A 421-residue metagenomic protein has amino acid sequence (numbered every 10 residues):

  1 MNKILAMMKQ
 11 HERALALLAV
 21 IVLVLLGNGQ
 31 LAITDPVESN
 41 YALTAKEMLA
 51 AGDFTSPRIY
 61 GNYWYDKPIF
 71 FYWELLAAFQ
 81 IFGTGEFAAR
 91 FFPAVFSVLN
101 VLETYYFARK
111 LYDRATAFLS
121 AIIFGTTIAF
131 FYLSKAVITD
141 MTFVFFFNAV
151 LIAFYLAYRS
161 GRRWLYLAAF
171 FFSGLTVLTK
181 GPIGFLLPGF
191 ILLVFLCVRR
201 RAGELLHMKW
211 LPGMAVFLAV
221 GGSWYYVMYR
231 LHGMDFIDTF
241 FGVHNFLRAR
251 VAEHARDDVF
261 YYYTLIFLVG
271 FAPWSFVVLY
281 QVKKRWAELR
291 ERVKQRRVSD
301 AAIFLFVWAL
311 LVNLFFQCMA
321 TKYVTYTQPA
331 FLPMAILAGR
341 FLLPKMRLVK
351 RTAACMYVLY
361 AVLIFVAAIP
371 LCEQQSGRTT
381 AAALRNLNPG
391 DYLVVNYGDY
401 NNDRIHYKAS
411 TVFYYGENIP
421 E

Functional and structural regions predicted by a protein language model:
N2-L348, Q374, V412, E417: Membrane-integral, polyisoprenol-dependent glycosyltransferases of the GT-C/oligosaccharyltransferase superfamily
I21, F365-E421: Short periplasmic/luminal acceptor-recognition loop of GT-C membrane glycosyltransferases, typified by
H244, C355-M356, G398: Residues at the C-termini of beta-strands that transition into short coil/loop
L342-V366: Signature aromatic-anchored transmembrane alpha helix within multi-pass, membrane-resident enzymes that catalyze glycan
